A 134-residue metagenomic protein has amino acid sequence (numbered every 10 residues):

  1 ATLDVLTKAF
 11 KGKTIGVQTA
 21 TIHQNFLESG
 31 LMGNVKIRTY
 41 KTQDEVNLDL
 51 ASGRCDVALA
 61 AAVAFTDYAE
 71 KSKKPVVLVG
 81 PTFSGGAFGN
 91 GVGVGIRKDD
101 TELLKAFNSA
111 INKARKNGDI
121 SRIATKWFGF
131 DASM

Functional and structural regions predicted by a protein language model:
A1-T14: Flexible hinge/capping segments at coil-to-helix
T2-L3, R38-S52, V63: Short helix-initiation/N-cap motifs at beta->coil->alpha
A9-F10, A61, D99-K113, D119-I123: Short amphipathic alpha-helical coupling segments at ligand-binding clamshell hinges and other catalytic/signaling
A9-G12, S29-T42, R54: A local structural motif
I22-V35, V77-G80, S109-M134: Ligand-binding clefts/hinges and TM-proximal coupling segments of bilobed small-molecule sensing domains
E28-G30, S52, D56-F88, W127: A ligand-binding cleft/hinge motif common to bilobed small-molecule-binding domains
E70-S109, F130-M134: Periplasmic-binding protein-like
